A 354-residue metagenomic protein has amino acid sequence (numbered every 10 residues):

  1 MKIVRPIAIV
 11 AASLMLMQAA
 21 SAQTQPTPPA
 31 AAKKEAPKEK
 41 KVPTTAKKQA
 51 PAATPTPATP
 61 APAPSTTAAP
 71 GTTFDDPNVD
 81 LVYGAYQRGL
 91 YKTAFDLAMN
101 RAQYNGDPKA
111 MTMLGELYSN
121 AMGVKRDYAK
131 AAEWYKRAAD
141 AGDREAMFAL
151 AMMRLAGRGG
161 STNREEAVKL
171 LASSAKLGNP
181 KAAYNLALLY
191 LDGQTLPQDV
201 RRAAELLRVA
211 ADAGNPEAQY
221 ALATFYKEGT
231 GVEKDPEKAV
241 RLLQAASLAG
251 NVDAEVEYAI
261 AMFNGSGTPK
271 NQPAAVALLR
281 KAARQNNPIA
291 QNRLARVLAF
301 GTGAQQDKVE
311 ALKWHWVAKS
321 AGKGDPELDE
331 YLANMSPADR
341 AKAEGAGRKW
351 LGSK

Functional and structural regions predicted by a protein language model:
M1-Q23: Sec-dependent N-terminal signal peptides
A22-D96, N100, E133, R137-D140 (+2 more regions): Compositionally biased, proline/threonine/alanine/serine-rich low-complexity intrinsically disordered stretches
P70, Q306, V317-K354: Terminal, low-structured helical/coil segments at or just beyond the last alpha-helical repeat
G71-F74, Y86-L90, Q103-P108, N120-M122 (+16 more regions): Short helix-capping/linker turns of helical repeat alpha-solenoids
N78-A85, L97, R101, M111-N120 (+9 more regions): Hydrophobic face of amphipathic alpha-helices that form TPR/SEL1-like repeat modules and related alpha-solenoid
G89-T93, K125-W134, S161-L170, P197-L206 (+3 more regions): Structural signature of tandem alpha-helical TPR/SEL1-like repeats, specifically the intra-repeat loop/turn
N100-R101, R137-A138, S173-S174, V209-A210 (+3 more regions): Canonical positions in the second alpha-helix
D107-M152: Mid-chain, structured segments of secreted extracytoplasmic proteins
